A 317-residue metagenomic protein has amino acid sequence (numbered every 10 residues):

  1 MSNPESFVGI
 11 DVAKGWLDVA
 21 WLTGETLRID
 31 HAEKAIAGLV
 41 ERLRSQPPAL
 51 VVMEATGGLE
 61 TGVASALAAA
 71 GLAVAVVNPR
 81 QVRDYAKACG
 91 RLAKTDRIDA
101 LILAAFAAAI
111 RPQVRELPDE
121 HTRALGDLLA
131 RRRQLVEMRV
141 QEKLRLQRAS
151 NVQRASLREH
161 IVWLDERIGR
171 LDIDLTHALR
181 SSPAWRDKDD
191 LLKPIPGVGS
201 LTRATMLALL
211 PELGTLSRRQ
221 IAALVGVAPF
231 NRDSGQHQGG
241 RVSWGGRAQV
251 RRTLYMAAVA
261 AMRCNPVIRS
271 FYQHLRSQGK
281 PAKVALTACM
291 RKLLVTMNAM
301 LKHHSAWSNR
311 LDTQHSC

Functional and structural regions predicted by a protein language model:
M1-E5, L17, W307, C317: Charged, often Cys/His-bearing segments associated with DNA-binding zinc-finger transcription factors
S2-N3, A68, A75-P194, A204-T205: Long, charge-rich intrinsically disordered scaffolds of nucleic-acid metabolism proteins
E5-V12: Two-metal-ion RNase H-like nuclease active-site motif
A13-A37: Short glycine-rich, Thr/Ser-proximal phosphate-binding strand/loop in the N-terminal lobe of ATP-dependent enzymes
I29, S200, T205-Q278, A282 (+1 more regions): Phosphate-backbone recognition surface of nucleic-acid-processing proteins
K34-L50: Short, basic/hydrophobic alpha-helical segments
P48-L59: Short glycine-rich phosphate-binding loop at a beta-alpha junction
